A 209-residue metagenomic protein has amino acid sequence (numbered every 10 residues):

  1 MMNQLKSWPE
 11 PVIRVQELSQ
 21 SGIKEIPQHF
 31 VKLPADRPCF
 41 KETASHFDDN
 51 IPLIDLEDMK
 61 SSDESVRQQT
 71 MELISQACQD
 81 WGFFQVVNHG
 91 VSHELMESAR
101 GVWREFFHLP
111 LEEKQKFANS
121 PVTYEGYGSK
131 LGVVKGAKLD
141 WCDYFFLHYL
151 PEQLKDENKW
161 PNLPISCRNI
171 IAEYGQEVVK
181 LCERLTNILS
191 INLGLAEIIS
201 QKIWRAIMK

Functional and structural regions predicted by a protein language model:
M1-K209: Peripheral, non-catalytic segments flanking oxidoreductase cores
